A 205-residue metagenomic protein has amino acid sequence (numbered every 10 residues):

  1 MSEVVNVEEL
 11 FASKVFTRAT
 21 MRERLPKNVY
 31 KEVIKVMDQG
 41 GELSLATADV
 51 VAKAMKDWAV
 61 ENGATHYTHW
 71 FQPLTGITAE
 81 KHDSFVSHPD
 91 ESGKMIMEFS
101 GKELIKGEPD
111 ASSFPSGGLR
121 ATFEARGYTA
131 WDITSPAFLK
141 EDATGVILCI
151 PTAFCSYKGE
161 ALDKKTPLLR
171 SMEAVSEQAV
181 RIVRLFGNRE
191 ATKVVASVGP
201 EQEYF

Functional and structural regions predicted by a protein language model:
S2-V15, A19-S100, K106-F123: Histidine/acidic residue-rich metal-binding segments in metalloenzymes
A125-F205: Glycine-rich, acidic/polar active-site loops that bind/position phosphate-bearing ligands
